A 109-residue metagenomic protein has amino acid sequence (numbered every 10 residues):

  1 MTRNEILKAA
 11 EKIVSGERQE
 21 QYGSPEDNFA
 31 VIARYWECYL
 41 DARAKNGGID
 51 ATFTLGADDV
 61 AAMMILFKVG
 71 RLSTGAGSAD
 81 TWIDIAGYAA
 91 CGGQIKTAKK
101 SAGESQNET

Functional and structural regions predicted by a protein language model:
M1-T109: Intrinsically disordered, low-complexity regulatory regions that flank transcription factor DNA-binding cores
